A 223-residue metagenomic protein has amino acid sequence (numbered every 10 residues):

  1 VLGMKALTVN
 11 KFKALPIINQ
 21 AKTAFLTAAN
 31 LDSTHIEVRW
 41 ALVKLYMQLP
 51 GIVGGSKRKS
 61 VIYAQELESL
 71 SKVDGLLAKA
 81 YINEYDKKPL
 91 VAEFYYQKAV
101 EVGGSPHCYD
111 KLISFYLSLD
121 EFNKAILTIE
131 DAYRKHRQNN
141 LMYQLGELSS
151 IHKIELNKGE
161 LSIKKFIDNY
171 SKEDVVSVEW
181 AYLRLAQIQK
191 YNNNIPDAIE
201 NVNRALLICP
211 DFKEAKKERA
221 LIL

Functional and structural regions predicted by a protein language model:
V1-T34, W40-E66, Y85: Short coil/linker segments at helix-helix boundaries
L2-G3, Y46, N83, Y116 (+4 more regions): Residue at a conserved register position within TPR or TPR-like alpha-solenoid repeats
P16, G55, K87, D120 (+2 more regions): Residue-level detector of the short coil/turn that links helix A to helix B within each tetratricopeptide repeat
P16, S33, E37-V38, L70 (+3 more regions): Residue signature of alpha-solenoid helical repeat architecture, marking inter-repeat boundaries and helix-start
T27-A28, E66-L67, K98-A99, D131-A132 (+2 more regions): Canonical positions in the second alpha-helix
V38, G75-L77, C108-Y109, L141-M142 (+3 more regions): TPR alpha-solenoid repeat register
